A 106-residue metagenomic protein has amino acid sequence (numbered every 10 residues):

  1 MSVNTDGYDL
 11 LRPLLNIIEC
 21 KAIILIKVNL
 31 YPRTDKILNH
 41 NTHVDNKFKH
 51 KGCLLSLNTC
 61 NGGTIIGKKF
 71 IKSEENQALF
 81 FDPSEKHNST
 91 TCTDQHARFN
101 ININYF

Functional and structural regions predicted by a protein language model:
M1-Q77, S84, N88-F99, N104-F106: Fe(II)/2-oxoglutarate oxygenase catalytic core
